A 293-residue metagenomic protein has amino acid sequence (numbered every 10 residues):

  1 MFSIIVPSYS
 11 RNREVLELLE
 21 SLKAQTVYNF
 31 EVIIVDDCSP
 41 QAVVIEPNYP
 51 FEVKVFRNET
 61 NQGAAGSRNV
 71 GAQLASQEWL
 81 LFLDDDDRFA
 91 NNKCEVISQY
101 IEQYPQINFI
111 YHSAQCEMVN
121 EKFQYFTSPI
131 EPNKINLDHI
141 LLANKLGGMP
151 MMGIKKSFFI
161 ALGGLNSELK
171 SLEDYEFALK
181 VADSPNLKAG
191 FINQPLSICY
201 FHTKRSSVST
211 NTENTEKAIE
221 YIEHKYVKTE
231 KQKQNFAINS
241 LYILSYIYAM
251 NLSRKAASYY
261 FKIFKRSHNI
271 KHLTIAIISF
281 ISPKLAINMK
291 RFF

Functional and structural regions predicted by a protein language model:
M1-S3, S21, E31, E176: Cell-envelope/extracellular polymer assembly enzymes that use nucleotide-activated donors
F2-E14, L18, Q25, V35: A conserved hydrophobic helix/loop-capping motif in glycosyltransferases and polysaccharide synthases
L19-R57: Acidic donor-binding segment of Leloir-type glycosyltransferases
N58-A75: Glycine-rich, basic loop-to-helix element that forms the pyrophosphate-binding segment of sugar-nucleotide handling
G66, C94-F158: Flexible acidic/His/Gly-enriched loops in nucleotide-sugar-dependent glycosyltransferase catalytic domains
L80: Short aromatic/hydrophobic "clamp" motif used to bind/position activated sugar donors
E131-E216: Conserved nucleotide-sugar donor-binding catalytic segment
Q194-T203, S207-N235, R254-R266: Catalytic core of nucleotide-sugar-dependent glycosyltransferases
